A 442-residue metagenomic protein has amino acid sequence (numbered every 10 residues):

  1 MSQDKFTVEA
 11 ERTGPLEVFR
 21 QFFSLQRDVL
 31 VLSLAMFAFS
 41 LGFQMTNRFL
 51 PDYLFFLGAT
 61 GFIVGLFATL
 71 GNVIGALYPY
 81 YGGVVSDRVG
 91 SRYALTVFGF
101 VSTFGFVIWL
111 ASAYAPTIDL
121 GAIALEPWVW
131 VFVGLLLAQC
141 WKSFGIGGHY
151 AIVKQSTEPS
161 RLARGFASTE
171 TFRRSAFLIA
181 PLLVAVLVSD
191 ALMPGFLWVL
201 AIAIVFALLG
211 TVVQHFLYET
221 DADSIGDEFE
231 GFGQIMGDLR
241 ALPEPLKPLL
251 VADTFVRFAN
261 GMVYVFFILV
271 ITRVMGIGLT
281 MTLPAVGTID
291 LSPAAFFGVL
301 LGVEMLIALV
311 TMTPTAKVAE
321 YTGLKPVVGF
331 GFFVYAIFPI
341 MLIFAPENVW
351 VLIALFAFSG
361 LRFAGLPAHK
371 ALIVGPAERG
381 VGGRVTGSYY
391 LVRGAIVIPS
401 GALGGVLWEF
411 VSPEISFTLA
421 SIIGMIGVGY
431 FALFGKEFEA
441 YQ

Functional and structural regions predicted by a protein language model:
S2-T13, H215-D238, F438-Q442: Flexible cytoplasmic inter-helical loops of multi-pass small-molecule transporters
G14-I74, P245-D290, F296-L300: Helix-loop boundary and gating motifs at the non-cytosolic
F37, G105, L120-G145, W350-A364: Hydrophobic core of transmembrane alpha-helices in multi-pass small-molecule transporters, especially MFS/SLC-type
D52, F56, A115-G121, I179-L200 (+4 more regions): Transmembrane alpha-helix termini and helix-breaking/packing motifs in multi-pass membrane transporters
Y78-G90, V188, T311-G323, W408: Helix-to-loop junctions at the C-terminal end of transmembrane segments in multipass secondary transporters
F100-L125, F333-P346, A432: C-terminal ends and interior cores of transmembrane alpha-helices in multi-pass membrane transporters/permeases
G134-S175: Cytoplasmic helix-loop-helix junction between adjacent transmembrane helices in 12-TM secondary transporters
I204-S224, G427-G435: C-terminal membrane-cytosol helix-exit motif in multi-pass small-molecule transporters
